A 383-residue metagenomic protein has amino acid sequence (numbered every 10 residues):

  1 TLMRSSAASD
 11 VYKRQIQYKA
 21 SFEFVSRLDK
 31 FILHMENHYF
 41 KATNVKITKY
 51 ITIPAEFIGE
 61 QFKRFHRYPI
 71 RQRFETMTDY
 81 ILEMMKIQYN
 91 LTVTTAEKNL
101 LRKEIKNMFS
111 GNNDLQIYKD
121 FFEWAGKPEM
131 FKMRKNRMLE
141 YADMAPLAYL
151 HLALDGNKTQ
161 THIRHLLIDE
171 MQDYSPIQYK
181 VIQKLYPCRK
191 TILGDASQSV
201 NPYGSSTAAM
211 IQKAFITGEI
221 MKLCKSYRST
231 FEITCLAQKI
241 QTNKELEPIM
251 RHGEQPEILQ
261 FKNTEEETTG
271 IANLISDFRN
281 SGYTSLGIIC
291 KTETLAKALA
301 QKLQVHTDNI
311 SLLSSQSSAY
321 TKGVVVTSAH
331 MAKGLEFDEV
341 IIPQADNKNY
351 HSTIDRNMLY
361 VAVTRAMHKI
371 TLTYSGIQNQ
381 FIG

Functional and structural regions predicted by a protein language model:
T1-A8, Y12: Single conserved hydrophobic/aromatic residue that forms the stacking wall/gate of nucleotide- or nucleobase-binding
V11-Y12, S21, M171: Low-complexity, intrinsically disordered or weakly predicted helical/coil tracts enriched in serine/threonine
Q15: Surface-exposed interaction regions that form or flank ligand-binding interfaces
Y18-H165, I177-Y179: Conserved helicase NTPase catalytic core signature
G126-K132, L152-H165, Q172-G383: Conserved helicase motor core of SF1/SF2 NTP-dependent helicases
